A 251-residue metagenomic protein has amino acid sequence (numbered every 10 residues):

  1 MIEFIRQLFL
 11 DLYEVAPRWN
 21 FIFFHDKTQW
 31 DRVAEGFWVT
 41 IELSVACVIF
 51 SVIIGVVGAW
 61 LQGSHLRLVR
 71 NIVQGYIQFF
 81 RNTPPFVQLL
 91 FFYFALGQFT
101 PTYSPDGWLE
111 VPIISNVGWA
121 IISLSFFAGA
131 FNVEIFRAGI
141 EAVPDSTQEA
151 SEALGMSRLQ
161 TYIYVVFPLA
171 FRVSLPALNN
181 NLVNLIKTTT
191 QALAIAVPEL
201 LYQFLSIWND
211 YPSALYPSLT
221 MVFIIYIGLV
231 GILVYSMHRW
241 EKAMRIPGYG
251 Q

Functional and structural regions predicted by a protein language model:
M1-Q251: Transmembrane alpha-helices and adjacent helix-loop boundaries
